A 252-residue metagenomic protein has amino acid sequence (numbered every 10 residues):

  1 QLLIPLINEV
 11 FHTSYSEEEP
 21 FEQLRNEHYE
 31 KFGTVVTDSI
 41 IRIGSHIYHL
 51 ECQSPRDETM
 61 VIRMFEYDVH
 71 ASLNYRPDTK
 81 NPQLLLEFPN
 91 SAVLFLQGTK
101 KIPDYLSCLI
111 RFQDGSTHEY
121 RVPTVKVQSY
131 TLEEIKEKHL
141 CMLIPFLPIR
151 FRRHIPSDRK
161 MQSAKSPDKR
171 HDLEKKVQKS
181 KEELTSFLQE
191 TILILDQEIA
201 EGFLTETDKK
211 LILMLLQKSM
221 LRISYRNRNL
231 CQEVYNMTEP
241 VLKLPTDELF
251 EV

Functional and structural regions predicted by a protein language model:
Q1-Q232: Conserved single-residue anchors adjacent to enzymatic active/cofactor-binding motifs
Q232-V252: Intrinsic-disorder/low-complexity detector
